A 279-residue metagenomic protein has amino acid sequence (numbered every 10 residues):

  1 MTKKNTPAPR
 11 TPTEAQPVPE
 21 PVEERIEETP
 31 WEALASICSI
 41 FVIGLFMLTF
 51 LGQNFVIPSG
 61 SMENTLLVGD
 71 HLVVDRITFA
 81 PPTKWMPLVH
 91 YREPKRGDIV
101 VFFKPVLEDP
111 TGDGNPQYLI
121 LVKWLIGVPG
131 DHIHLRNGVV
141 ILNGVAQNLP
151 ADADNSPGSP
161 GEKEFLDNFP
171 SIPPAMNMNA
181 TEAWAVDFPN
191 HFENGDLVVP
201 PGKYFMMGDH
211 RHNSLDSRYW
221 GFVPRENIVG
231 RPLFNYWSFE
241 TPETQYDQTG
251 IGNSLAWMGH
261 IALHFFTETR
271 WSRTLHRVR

Functional and structural regions predicted by a protein language model:
T2-W31, L51-V56, T65-R279: Soluble "head" domains of membrane/secretory-pathway proteins
S36-G52: Hydrophobic membrane-insertion alpha-helices, especially the h-region of bacterial N-terminal signal peptides
G60: Short surface loop/edge beta-strand patches of beta-sandwich-type extracellular domains that form ligand-contact sites
